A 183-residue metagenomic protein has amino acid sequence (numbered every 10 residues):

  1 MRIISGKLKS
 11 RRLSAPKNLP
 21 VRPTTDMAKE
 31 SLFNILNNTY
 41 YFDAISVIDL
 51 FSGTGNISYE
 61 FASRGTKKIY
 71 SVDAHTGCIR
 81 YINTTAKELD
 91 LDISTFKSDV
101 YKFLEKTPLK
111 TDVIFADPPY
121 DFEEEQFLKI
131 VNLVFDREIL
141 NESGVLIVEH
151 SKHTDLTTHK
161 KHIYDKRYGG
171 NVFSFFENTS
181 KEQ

Functional and structural regions predicted by a protein language model:
M1-Q183: Class I S-adenosyl-L-methionine-dependent methyltransferase catalytic core
